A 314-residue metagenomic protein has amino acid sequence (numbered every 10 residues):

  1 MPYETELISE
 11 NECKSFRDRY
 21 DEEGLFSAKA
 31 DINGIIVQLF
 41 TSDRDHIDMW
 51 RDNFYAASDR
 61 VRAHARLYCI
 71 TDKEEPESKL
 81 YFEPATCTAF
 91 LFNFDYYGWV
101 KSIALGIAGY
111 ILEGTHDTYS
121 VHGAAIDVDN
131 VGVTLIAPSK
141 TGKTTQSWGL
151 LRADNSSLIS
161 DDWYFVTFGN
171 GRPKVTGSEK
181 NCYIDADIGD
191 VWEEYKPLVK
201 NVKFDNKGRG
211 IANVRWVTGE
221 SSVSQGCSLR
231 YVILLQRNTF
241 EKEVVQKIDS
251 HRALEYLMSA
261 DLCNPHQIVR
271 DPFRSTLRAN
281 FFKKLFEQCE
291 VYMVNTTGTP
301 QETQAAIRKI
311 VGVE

Functional and structural regions predicted by a protein language model:
M1-G24, H122-A137, R152, S156-E314: Glycine-rich, often acidic-flanked micro-motifs that create phosphate/phosphodiester-binding or positioning elements
M1-V100, Q304-E314: Long, basic/Gly/Ser/Thr-rich N-terminal segments that mediate initial subcellular attachment or targeting
S9-E12, R62, L105-G109, N264: Short Pro/Gly-enriched beta-strand edge/turn motifs at strand-loop
C69, T118-S120, D162: A generic structural motif
E77-K79, E113-G114, V121-A124, A137: Catalytic micro-motifs at enzyme active sites that drive phosphoryl/nucleotidyl and oxygen chemistry
G98-S120: N-terminal pre-Walker A segment at the start of P-loop NTPase domains
K143: Conserved lysine of the Walker
Q146-S147: Post-Walker A alpha-helix
